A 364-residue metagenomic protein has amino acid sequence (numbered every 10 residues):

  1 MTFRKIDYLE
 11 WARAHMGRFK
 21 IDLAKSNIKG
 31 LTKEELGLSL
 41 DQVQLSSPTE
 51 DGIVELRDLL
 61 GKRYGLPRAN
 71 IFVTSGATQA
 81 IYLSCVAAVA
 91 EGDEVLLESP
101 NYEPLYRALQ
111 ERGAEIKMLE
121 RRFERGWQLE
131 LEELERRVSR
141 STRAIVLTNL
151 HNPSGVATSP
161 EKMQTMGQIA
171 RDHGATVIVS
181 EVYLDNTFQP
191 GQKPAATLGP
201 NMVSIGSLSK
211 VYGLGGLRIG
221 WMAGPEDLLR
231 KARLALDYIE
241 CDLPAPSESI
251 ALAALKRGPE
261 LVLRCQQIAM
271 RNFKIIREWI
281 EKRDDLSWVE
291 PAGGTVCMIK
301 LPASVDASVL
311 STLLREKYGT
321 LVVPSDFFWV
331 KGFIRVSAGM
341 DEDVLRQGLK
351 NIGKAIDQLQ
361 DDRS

Functional and structural regions predicted by a protein language model:
M1-L83, K256-R257, Q358-R363: N-terminal small-domain helix-loop-helix segment of the aminotransferase-like
R4, A87-L147, Q168: PLP-dependent aminotransferase-like
R112, D172-H173, R283, Y318 (+1 more regions): Helix C-cap/helix->beta junction micro-motif
F123-P190: Active-site phosphate-binding strand-loop segment of PLP-dependent enzymes
L198-K231, L243: Active-site PLP attachment segment
A232-I239, A254-R277: Structural signature of PLP-dependent enzymes
L252, I268-R277, W288-K300: Conserved glycine-rich beta-strand-loop-beta hairpin in the small C-terminal domain of fold type I
S304, T312-V322, F328-S364: PLP-dependent enzyme catalytic core of the Aspartate aminotransferase-like
